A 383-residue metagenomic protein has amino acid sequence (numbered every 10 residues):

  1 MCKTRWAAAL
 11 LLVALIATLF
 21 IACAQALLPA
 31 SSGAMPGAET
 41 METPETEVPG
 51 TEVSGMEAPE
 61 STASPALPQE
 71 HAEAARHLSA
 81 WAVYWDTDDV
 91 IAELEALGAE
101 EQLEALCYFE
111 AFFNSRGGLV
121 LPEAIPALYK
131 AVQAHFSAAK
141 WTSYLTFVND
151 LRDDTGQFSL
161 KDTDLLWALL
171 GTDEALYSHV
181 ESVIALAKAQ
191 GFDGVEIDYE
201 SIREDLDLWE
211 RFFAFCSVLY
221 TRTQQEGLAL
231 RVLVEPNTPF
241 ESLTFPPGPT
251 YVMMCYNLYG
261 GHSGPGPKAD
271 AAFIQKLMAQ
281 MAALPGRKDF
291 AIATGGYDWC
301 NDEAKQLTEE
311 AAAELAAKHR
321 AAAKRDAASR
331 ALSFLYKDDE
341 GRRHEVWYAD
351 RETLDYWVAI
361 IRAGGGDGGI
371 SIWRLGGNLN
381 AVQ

Functional and structural regions predicted by a protein language model:
F20-P36: Sec-dependent signal peptide cleavage junction
A63-E174: Glycan-recognition patch characteristic of GH18 chitinases/ENGases and related GlcNAc/peptidoglycan-binding proteins
L78-A82, E104-Y108, W141-F147, V195-I197 (+4 more regions): Hydrophobic faces of well-ordered beta-strands that scaffold small-molecule active sites in alpha/beta enzyme cores
V83, S115-A124, E210-K318: Substrate-binding surface in catalytic domains of secreted glycosidases
W85-E100, D173-K188, E235-S242, D350-I360: Short, acidic/polar
I91-R116, V183-V195, I360-S371: Catalytic domains of carbohydrate-active enzymes, especially glycoside hydrolases
R152-L165, T294-W357: Glycan-binding loop/region signatures in secreted carbohydrate-active enzymes
H179-W209, M254-N257: Active-site groove signature of glycoside hydrolases
